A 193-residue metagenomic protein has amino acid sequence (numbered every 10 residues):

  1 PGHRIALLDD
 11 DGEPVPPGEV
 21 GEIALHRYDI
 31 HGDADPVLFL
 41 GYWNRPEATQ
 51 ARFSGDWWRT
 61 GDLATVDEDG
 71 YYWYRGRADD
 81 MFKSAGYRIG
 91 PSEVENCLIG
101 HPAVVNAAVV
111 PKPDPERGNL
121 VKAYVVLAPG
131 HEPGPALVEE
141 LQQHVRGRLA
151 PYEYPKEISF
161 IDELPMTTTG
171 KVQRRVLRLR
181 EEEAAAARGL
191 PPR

Functional and structural regions predicted by a protein language model:
P1-N44, R52: Adenylate-forming AMP-binding core of the ANL superfamily, especially NRPS adenylation
G2-R4, G55, T60-G61, V105 (+1 more regions): Short loop/turn microsegments at loop-to-beta-strand junctions
L7, P14, L25, T65-V66 (+2 more regions): Conserved hydrophobic "DFG−1" position in protein kinase catalytic cores
L8-D9, P17, T60, V66 (+1 more regions): Hydrophobic alpha-helical segments, especially N-terminal targeting/anchoring helices
D11, I30, A34-D35, L40-G41 (+4 more regions): AMP-binding/adenylate-forming catalytic core of the ANL superfamily
G147-K171, L190-R193: AMP-binding/adenylate-forming catalytic domain of the ANL superfamily
L179-R193: Acidic/polar alpha-helix N-cap and adjacent early helical turns within long charge-rich amphipathic helices/linkers
